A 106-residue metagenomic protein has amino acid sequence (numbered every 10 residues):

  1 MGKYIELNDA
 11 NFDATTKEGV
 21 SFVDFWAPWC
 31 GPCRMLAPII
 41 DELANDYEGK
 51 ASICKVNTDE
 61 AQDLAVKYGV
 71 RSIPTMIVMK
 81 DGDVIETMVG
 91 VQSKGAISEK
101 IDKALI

Functional and structural regions predicted by a protein language model:
M1-A14: N-terminal "domain-start" segment that seeds a small globular fold
N11, E60-L64, A96: Short acidic active-site motifs
T16-W26: Short active-site neighborhood of thiol/selenol oxidoreductases, capturing the structured segment around
V20, A37-V56: Conserved helix-turn-beta segment immediately C-terminal to the redox Cys motif in thioredoxin-like folds
S21, Q62, Y68-I77: Structural micro-motif
F25-I39: Conserved redox-active cysteine motifs that mediate thiol-disulfide chemistry, especially di-cysteine Cys-X(1-2)-Cys
K80-I106: Non-catalytic, surface beta->alpha helical segment in thiol-disulfide oxidoreductase systems
